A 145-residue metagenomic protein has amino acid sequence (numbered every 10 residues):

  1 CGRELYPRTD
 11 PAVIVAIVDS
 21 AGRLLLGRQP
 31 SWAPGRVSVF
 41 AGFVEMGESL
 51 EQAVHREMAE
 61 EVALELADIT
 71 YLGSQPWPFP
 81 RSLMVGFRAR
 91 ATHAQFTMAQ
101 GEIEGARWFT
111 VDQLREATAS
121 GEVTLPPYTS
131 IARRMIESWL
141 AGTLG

Functional and structural regions predicted by a protein language model:
C1-A16: Cys/His-rich short segments
A12-Q29, A33-G42, E51, D68-I69: Conserved active-site beta-strand-loop modules that form the wall/rim of enzyme catalytic pockets and either contain
V13, V85, E104: Change "...and in nucleic-acid phosphodiester-cleaving endonucleases..." to "...and in nucleic-acid processing enzymes
V18, R90-T92, F109-T110: Solvent-exposed residues in well-ordered beta-strands and their adjoining turns, especially edge/terminal strands
W32-V37, A99-G145: Nudix hydrolase/Nudix homology domain
P34, H55, E60, G73 (+2 more regions): Accessory, usually C-terminal, subdomains that scaffold auxiliary metal cofactors
V39-L72, F87, H93-Q95: The catalytic Nudix box helix
Q75-Q100: Active-site-adjacent beta-strand/loop module that shapes the phosphate/pyrophosphate-binding cleft
